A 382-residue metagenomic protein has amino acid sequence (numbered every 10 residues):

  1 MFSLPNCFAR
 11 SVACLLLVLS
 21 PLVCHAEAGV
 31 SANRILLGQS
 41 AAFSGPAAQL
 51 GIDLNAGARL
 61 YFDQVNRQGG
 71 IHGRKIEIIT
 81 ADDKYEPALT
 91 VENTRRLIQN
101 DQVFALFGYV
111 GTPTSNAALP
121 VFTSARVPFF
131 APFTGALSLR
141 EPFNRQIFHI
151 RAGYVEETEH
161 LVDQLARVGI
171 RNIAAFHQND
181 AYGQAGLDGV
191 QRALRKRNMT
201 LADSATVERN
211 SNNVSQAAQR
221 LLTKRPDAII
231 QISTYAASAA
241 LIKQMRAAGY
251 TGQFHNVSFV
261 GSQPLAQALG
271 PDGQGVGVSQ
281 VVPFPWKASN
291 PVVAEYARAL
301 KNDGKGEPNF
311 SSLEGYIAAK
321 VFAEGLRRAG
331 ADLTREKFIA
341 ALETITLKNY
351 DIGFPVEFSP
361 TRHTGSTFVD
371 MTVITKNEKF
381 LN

Functional and structural regions predicted by a protein language model:
M1-L36: Short, low-complexity disordered leader/linker segments with a strong preference for bacterial N-terminal type II
V30, R34-L36, Q49-A56, Q64 (+3 more regions): Beta-alpha junction/loop-to-helix N-cap segments that form part of ligand/metal-binding clefts
N33-I35, G73-I76, N100-A105, S124-P128 (+7 more regions): Loop/turn elements at helix/coil->beta-strand transitions in domains of secreted/extracellular proteins
L50-R67, L89, F129, E157-H160 (+2 more regions): Short, solvent-exposed amphipathic alpha-helices that sit in or adjacent to ligand/effector-binding or catalytic
E92, A136-S138, R145-G249, F284-A294 (+1 more regions): Extracellular/periplasmic Venus flytrap/periplasmic-binding protein
L97-V110, F130-P132, A174-H177, R225-T234 (+3 more regions): Periplasmic-binding protein-like
I242-G315, T375-L381: Extracellular/periplasmic periplasmic-binding protein-like sensory domains
N302-S312, A323-F380: Segments of small-molecule ligand-sensing domains
